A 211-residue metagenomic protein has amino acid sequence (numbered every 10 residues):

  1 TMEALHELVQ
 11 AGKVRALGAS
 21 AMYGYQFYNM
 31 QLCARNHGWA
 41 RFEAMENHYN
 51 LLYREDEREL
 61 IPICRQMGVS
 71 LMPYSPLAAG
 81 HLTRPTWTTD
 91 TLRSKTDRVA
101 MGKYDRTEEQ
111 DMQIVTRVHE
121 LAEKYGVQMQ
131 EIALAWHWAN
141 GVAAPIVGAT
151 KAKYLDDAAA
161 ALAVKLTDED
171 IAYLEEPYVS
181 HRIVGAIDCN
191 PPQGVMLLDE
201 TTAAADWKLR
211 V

Functional and structural regions predicted by a protein language model:
T1-E55, E59, Q66-S70: Glycine/proline-rich, positively charged, aromatic-decorated active-site loop/lid region on the catalytic face
M2-H6, F27-Q31, I61, V115 (+3 more regions): Generic structural signal for well-ordered alpha-helices, preferentially at hydrophobic/aromatic core positions
L17, M45, C64, L71-Y74 (+4 more regions): Conserved, mostly hydrophobic/aromatic
Y23, Y49-Y53, S75-L82, W136 (+1 more regions): Glycine-rich beta-alpha junction loops
R54, Q66, D90, S94-K124 (+2 more regions): Terminal-tail/helix-coil boundary detector
E55-R93, Q128: Aromatic-lined glycan-binding groove of carbohydrate-active enzymes
H119-A135: Acyl activation and transfer enzymes in specialized metabolism, enriched for ANL adenylate-forming modules
A144-Y154: Glycine-rich phosphate-binding active-site loops on the catalytic face of alpha/beta enzymes
